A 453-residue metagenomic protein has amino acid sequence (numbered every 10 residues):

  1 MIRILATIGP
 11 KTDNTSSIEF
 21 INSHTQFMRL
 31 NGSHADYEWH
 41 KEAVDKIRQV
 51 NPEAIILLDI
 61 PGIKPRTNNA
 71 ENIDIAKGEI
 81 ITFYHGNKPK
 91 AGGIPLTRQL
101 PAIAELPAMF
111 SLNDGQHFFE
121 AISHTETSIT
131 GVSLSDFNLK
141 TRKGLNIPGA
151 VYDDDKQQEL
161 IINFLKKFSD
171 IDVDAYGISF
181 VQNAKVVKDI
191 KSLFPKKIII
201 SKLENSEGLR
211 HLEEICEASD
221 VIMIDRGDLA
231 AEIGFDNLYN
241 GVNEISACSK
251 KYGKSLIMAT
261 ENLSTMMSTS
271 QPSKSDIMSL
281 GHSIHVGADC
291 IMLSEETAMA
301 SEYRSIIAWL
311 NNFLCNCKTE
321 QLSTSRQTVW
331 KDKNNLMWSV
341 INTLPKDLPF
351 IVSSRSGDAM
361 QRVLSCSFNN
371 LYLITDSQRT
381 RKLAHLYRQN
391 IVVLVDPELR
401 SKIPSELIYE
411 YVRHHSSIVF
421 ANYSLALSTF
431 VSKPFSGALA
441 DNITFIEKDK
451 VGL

Functional and structural regions predicted by a protein language model:
M1-L453: Non-catalytic helical/linker scaffolds that mediate oligomerization, partner binding, and domain coupling around large
